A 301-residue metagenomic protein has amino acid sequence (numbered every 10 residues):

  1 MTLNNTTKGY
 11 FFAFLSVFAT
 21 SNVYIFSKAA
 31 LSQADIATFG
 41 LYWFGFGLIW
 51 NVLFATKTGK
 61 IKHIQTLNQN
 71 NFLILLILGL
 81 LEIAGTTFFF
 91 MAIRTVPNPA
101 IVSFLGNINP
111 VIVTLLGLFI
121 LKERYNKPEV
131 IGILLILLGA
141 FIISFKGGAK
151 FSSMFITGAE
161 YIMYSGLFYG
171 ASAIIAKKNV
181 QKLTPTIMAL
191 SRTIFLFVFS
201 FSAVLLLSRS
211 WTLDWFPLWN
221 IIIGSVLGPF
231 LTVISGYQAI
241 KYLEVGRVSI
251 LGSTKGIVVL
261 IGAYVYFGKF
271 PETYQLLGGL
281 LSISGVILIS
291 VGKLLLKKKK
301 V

Functional and structural regions predicted by a protein language model:
M1-Y42, F88, F151-K178, K300-V301: Glycine-/small-residue-enriched transmembrane alpha-helix faces in small-molecule transporters and effluxers
T7-F12, A37-K57, F72-I77, G132-L135 (+3 more regions): Hydrophobic alpha-helical transmembrane segments of multi-pass integral membrane proteins, especially transporters
F18-S21, I25, G79, I83-T87 (+6 more regions): Hydrophobic/small/kink-forming positions within alpha-helical transmembrane segments of polytopic membrane proteins
A19-V23, G59-A100, I142, S225-L243: Specific transmembrane alpha-helical segments of multi-pass solute transporters/efflux pumps, especially DMT/EamA
S32-T38, T87-G106, L183-T186, S235-T254: Structural motif at transmembrane-helix junctions in multi-pass transporters
Q33, L48-N68, L138-S153, L196-P217 (+2 more regions): Membrane-interface helix-cap regions at the ends of transmembrane helices in multi-pass membrane proteins
F46-W50, L105-F119, F195-S202, L251-Y266 (+1 more regions): Alpha-helical transmembrane segments of compact multi-pass small-molecule transporters, enriched in specific families
L116, P128-G147, S253-T254, G262 (+1 more regions): Hydrophobic transmembrane alpha-helices of multi-pass small-molecule transport proteins
